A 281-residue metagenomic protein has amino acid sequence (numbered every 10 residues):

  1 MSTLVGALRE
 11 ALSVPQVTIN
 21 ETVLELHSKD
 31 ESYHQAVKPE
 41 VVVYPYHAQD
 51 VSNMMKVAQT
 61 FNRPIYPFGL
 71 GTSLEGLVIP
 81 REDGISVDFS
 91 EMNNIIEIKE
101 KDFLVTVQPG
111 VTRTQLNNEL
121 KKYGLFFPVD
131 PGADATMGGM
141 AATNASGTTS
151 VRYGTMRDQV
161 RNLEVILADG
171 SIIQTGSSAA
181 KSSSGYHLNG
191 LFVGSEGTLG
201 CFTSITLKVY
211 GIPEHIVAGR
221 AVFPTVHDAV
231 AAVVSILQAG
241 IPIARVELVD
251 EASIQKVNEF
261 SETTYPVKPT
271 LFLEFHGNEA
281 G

Functional and structural regions predicted by a protein language model:
M1-K56, T72-F103, E251-S261: N-terminal flexible segment immediately upstream of the FAD-binding catalytic core in FAD-dependent oxidoreductases
L8, A58, A232-I236: Short amphipathic alpha-helices in soluble, non-transmembrane regions that often serve as interface/regulatory elements
V37-I65, L104, G147, S171 (+2 more regions): Soluble FAD-dependent oxygen oxidases
Y46, A221-T225, L273-G277: Short beta-strand-to-loop capping motifs
D50-N53, Q115, D228-A231, E279-G281: Short, conserved charged micro-motifs
L74-V78, I85-F89, T198-T206, E279-G281: Short, acidic (Asp/Glu-rich) active-site segment that either coordinates a divalent metal cofactor
N94-E247: FAD-binding subdomain of flavoenzyme oxidoreductases
V249-G281: Terminal amphipathic helices with adjacent charged low-complexity linkers/tails
